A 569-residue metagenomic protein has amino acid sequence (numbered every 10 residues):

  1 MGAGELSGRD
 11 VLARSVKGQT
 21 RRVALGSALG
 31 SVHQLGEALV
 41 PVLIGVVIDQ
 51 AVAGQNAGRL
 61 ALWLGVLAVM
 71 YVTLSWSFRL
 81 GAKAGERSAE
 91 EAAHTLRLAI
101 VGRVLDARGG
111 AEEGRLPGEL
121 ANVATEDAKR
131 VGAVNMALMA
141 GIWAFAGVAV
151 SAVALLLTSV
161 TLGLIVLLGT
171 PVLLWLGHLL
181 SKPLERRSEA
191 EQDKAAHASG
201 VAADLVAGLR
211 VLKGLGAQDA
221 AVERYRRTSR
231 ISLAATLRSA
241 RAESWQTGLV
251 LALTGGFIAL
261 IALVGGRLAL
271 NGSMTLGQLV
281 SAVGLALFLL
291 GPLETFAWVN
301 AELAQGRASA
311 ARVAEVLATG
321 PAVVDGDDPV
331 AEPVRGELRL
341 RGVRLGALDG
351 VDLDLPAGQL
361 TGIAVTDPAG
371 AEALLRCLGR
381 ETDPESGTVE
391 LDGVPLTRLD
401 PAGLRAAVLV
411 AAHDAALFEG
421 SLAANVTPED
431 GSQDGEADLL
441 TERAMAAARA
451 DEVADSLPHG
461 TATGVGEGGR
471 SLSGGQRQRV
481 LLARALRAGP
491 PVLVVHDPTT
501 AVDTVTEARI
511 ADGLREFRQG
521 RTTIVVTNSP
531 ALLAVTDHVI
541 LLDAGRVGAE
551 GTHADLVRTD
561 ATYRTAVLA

Functional and structural regions predicted by a protein language model:
M1-A38, F145, Q359, A369-A373 (+3 more regions): Membrane-integrated ABC transporters
E5, K17-S77, T161: Transmembrane helix-loop-helix hairpins at lipid-water interfaces of multipass membrane proteins, especially the type-1
A13-R21, G109, E126-N135, R186-R187 (+3 more regions): An intracellular "coupling" helix at the cytosolic face of ABC transporter transmembrane type-1 domains
G18, L25-V32, W63, A140-A190 (+1 more regions): Transmembrane helices of ABC transporter permease
E91-G110, L116-A121, E189-I231, S309-L317: Short cytosolic helices in intracellular loops of multi-pass membrane proteins
L289-A318: Cytosolic ends of transmembrane helices, especially the final helix of ABC transmembrane type-1 domains
A415-G464, A485, P491, T562-T565: Conserved "ABC signature" C-loop
S529, A534-A569: C-terminal portion of ABC ATPase nucleotide-binding domains
